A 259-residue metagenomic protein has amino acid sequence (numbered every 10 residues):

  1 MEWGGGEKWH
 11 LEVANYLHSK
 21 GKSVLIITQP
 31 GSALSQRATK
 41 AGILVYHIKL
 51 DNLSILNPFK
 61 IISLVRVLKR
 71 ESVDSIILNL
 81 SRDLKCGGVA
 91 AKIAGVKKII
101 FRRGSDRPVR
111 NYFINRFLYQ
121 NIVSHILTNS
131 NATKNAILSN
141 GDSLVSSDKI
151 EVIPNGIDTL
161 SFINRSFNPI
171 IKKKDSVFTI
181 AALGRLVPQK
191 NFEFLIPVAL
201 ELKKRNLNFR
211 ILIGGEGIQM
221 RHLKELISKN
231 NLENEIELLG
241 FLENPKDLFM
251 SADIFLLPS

Functional and structural regions predicted by a protein language model:
M1-S259: Membrane-interface segments of envelope glycosyltransferases acting on lipid-linked substrates or membrane lipids
